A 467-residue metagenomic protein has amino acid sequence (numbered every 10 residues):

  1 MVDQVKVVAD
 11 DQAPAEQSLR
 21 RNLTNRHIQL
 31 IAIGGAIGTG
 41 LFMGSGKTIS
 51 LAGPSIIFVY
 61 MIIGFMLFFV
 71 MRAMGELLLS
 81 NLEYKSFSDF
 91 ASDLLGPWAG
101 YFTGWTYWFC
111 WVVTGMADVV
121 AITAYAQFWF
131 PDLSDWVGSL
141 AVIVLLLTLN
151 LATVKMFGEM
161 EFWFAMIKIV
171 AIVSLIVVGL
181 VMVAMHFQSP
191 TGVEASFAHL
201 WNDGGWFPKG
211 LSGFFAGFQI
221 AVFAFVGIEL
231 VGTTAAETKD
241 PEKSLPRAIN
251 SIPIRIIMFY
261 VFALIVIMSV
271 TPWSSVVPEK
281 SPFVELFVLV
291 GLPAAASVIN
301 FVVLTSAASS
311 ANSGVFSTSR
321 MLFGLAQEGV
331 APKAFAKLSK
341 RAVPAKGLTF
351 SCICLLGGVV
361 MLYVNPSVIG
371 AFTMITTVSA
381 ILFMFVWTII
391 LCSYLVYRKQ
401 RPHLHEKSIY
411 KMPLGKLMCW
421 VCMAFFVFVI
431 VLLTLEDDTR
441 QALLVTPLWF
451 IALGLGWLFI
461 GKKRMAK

Functional and structural regions predicted by a protein language model:
M1-S45, S50-S55, F68-R72, E83-Y84 (+5 more regions): Membrane-interface "cap" regions at the ends of multi-pass membrane proteins
Q4-A15, D89-S92, V119-S139, A171-S174 (+4 more regions): Helix-loop-helix connectors at the membrane interface of multi-pass transporters/channels
P14-L19, I56-I57, P131-S134, M166-F301: Helix-loop-helix junctions that connect adjacent transmembrane segments in multi-pass membrane transporters
L19-R20, M43-G138, T148, I254-I257 (+2 more regions): Extracellular loop-to-transmembrane helix junctions
E83-Y84, T106-A121, F225-T238, A296-K333 (+3 more regions): Membrane-helix boundary/coupling elements in multi-pass transport proteins
D89-S92, G96, F128, W201 (+2 more regions): TM-loop-TM module centered on a large, flexible mid-protein loop between adjacent transmembrane helices in multi-pass
T123, V137-A195, V226, I249-P253 (+4 more regions): Membrane-interface loop-to-helix entry segments
F164, A334-A345, M384-D438, A466: C-terminal membrane-solvent junction of multi-pass transporters and transport-like membrane proteins
